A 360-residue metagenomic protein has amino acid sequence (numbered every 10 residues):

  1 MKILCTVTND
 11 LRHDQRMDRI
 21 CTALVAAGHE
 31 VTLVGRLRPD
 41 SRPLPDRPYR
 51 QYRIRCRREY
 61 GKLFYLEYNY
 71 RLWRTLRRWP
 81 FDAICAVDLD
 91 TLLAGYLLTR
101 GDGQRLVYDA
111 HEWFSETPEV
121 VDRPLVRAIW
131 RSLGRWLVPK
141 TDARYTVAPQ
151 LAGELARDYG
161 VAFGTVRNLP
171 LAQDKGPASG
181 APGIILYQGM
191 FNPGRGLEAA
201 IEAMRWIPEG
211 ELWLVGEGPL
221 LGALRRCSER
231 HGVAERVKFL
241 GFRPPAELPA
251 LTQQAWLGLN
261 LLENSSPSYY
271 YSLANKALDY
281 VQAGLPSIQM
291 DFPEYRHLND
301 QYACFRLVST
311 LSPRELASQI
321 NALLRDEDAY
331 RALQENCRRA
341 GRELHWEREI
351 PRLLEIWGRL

Functional and structural regions predicted by a protein language model:
L4-T6, Y145, P177-R205, W213 (+1 more regions): Conserved donor-binding/catalytic core segment of Leloir-type glycosyltransferases
G35, Y52-R53, R131-G176, K238-F239: Donor nucleotide-sugar binding/catalytic pocket of nucleotide-sugar-dependent glycosyltransferases
L63-E67, R105, F114-W136, A172 (+1 more regions): Nucleotide-sugar donor phosphate/pyrophosphate-binding loop at the beta->alpha transition of glycosyltransferases
Y70-R77, L93, L97-G101, Y108 (+1 more regions): Membrane-proximal helix-turn-helix segments that form the acceptor-binding/catalytic region of lipid-linked
A223-A250, L257: Nucleotide-activated donor-binding/catalytic signature segment of Leloir-type glycosyltransferases, i.e., the conserved
R236, T252-Y270, L285: Acidic donor-binding loop of glycosyltransferase active sites
Q301, F305-P313, A322-D328: Conserved acidic donor-binding segment of nucleotide-sugar-dependent glycosyltransferases
D328-G358: A charged, aromatic-enriched C-terminal amphipathic alpha-helix characteristic of glycosyltransferases across folds
